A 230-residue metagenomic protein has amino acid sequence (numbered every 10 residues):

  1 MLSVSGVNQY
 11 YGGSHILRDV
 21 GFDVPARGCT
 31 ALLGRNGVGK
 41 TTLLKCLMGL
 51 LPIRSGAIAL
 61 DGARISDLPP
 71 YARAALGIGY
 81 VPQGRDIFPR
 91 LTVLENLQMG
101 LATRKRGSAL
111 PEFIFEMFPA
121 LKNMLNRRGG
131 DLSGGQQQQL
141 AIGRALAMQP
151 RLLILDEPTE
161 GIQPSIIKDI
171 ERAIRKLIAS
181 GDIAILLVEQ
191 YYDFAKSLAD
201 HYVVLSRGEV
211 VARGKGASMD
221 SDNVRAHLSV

Functional and structural regions predicted by a protein language model:
L33-R35: The feature captures the beta-strand-to-loop junction immediately N-terminal to the Walker
M48: Helix-to-loop junction immediately C-terminal to a conserved catalytic motif
G56-R64, L76, A109-L110, E116 (+1 more regions): Conserved ABC transporter NBD signature motif
R64-G84, P111, N123-N126, M219-N223: ABC ATPase NBD coupling module
R128-L132, Q136: Conserved ABC ATPase signature
A145-L146: ABC ATPase C-loop
K168-G181: Helical segment within the ABC ATPase nucleotide-binding domain
